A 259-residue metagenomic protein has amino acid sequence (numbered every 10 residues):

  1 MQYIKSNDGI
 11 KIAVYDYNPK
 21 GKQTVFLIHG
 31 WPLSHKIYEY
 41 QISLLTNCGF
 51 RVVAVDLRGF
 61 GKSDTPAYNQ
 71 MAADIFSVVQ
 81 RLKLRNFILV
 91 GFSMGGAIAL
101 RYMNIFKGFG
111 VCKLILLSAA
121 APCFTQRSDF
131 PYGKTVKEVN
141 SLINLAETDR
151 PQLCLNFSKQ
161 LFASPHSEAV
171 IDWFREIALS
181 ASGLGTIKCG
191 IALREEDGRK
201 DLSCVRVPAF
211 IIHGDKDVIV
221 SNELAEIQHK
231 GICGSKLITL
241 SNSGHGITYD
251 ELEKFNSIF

Functional and structural regions predicted by a protein language model:
D8-T65, V78, I219: Conserved HGGG/HGGXW glycine-rich cap/lid loop of the alpha/beta-hydrolase fold
Q70-F87: Conserved acidic catalytic loop of the alpha/beta-hydrolase fold
G91, G95, A99: Gly/Ala-rich beta-loop-alpha elbow adjacent to hydrolase catalytic centers
L100-L145: Flexible "cap/lid" loop of the alpha/beta hydrolase fold
T125, D129-K134, N144-D201: Conserved alpha/beta-hydrolase catalytic His-Asp/Glu region
V205, I211-H213, D217: Short beta-strand/loop motif that positions the catalytic acidic residue of the alpha/beta-hydrolase fold
N222-G246: Catalytic histidine neighborhood in serine/cysteine hydrolases with alpha/beta-hydrolase-type architecture
S243-N256: Catalytic histidine-centered segment of alpha/beta-hydrolase-like enzymes
